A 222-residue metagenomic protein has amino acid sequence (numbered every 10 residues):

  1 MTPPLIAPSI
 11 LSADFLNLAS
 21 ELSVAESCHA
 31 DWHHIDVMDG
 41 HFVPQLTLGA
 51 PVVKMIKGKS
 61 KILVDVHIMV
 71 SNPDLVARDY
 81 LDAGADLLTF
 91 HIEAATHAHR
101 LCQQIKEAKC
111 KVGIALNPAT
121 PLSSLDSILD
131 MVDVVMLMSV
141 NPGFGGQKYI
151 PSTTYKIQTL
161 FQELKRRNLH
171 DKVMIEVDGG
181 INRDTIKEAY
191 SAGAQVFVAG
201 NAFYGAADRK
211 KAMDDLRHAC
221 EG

Functional and structural regions predicted by a protein language model:
M1-T89, A94-H97, V112, L125-V132 (+4 more regions): Conserved N-terminal beta1-alpha1 strand-loop-helix module at the mouth
T2-A7, K59-V66, I105-N117, E163-V177: Short beta-strand/loop segments at the ligand-binding rim of alpha/beta enzyme cores
A83, A108, A192: Conserved dinucleotide-binding and phosphotransfer motif residues
E93-A95, N117-A119, V140-F144, N201-G205: Short, acidic/turn-prone active-site loops that include or flank metal/cofactor- and phosphate-binding residues
A119-P121, N182: Short acidic loop-to-helix transition motifs that present clustered carboxylates
G145-Y149: Glycine/threonine-rich flexible loop motifs
Q162, H170-V177, N182-G222: Alpha/beta catalytic cores of nucleotide-metabolism and tRNA/nucleoside-modifying enzymes
